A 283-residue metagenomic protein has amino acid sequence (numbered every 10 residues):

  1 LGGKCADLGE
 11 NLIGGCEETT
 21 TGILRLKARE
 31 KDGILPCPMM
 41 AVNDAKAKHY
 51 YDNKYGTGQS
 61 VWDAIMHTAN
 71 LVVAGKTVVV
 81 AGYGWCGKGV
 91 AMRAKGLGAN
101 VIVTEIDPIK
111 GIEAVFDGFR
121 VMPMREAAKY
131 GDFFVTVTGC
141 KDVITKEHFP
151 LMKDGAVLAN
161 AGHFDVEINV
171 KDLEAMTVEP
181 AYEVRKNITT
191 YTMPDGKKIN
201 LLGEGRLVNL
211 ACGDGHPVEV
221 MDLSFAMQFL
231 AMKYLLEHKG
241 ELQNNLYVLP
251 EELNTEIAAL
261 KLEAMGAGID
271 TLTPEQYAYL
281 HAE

Functional and structural regions predicted by a protein language model:
L1-T20, C140, F149-T192, N200 (+1 more regions): ADP-ribose/adenylate-binding Rossmann-like module
L1-Y55: Phosphate/diphosphate ligand-binding glycine-rich loop within oxidoreductases
C37, G98-A99, K153-A156, G196-K197: A short helix->loop->beta-strand "cap" motif at the edges of active sites that frequently abuts
C37-G75, V170-P274: Adenosine-phosphate binding glycine-rich loop
V42, T104, M124, A161-G162: Generic beta-sheet signal
D44-A47, W85-C86, P108-I109, C140-K141 (+3 more regions): Short, glycine-/Ser/Thr-/acidic-enriched flexible segments
D52, G56-Y130, T136-K141: Glycine-rich phosphate/diphosphate-binding loop of Rossmann-like nucleotide-binding domains
V135-T136, I144, M152, L210-P217: Short beta-alpha connecting loops at secondary-structure transitions that line or flank enzyme active sites
